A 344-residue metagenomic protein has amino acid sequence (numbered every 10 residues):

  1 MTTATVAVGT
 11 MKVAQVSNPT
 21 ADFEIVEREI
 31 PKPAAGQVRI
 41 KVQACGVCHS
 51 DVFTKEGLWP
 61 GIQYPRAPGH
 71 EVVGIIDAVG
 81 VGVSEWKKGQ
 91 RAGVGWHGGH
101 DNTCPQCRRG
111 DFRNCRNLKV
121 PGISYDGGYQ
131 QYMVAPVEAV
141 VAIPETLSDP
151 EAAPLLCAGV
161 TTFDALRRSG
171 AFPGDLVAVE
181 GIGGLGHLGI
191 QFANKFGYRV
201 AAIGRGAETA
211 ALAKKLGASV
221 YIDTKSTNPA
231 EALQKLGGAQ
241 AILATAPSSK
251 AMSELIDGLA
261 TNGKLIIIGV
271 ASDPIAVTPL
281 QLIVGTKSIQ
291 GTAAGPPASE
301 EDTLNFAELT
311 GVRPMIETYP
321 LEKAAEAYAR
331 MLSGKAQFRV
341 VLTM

Functional and structural regions predicted by a protein language model:
M1-V73, A135, T343: Short N-terminal strand-loop motif that marks the start of NAD(P)H/FAD-dependent oxidoreductase cofactor-binding domains
T2-M11, K195, S253, P297-M344: C-terminal hydrophobic helical "lid"/dimerization subdomain of Rossmann-like NAD(P)H-dependent oxidoreductases
E29-C45, L58-P105, A139, P144-L147: Glycine-rich beta-strand-centered segment in the early N-terminal region that forms part of a ligand/cofactor-binding
E85, G99-E180, K215: NAD(P)H dinucleotide-binding glycine-rich loop of Rossmann-like/cofactor-binding domains, especially the beta1-alpha1
T161, L185, E208: Hydrophobic/small residue at the entry helix of a nucleotide-binding pocket
L176-I182, N194-E254: Adenosine-nucleotide cofactor-binding segment
L259-A260: Helix-to-beta-strand junctions that scaffold the AdoMet/dcAdoMet cofactor pocket in Class I SAM-dependent enzymes
K264-I266, V277-E317: Rossmann-fold dehydrogenase core element
